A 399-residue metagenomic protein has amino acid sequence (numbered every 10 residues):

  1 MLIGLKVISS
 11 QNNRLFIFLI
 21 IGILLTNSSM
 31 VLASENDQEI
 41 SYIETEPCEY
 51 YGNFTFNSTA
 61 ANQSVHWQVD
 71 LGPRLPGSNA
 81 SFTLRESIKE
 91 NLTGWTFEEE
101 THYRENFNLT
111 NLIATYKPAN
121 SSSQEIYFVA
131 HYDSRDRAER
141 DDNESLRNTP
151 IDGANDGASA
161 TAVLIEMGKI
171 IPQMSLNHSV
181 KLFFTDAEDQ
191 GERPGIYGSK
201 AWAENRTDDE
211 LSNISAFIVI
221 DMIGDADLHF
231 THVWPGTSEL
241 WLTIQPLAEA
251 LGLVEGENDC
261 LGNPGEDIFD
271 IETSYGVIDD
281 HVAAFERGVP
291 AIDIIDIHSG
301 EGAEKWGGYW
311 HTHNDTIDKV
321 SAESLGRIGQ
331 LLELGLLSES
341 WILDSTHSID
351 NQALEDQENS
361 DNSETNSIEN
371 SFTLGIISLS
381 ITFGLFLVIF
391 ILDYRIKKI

Functional and structural regions predicted by a protein language model:
M1-T45, I349, A353, E358-I399: Secretory targeting signatures
D37-R85, E304-K319: N-terminal capping segment at the start of a domain
Y42-I43, A216, A226-E364: Active-site-adjacent substrate-binding region of metalloamidase/peptidase-like peptide-processing proteins
Y51, Q63-S121, G265-D267: A non-catalytic alpha/beta surface segment that caps or lines the substrate-entry region of metallo-dependent hydrolase
S58-S64, V69, W95, T110-T185: Catalytic-core environment of secreted peptidases
A60-D70, N79-L92, S159-E166, S179 (+7 more regions): Extracytoplasmic/secreted proteins, especially bacterial periplasmic and envelope-associated proteins
R74-P76, Y103-F107, P118-S121, Y132-D136 (+5 more regions): Solvent-exposed loop/turn segments at secondary-structure junctions within structured extracellular/periplasmic domains
N148-L247: Acidic/histidine-rich catalytic neighborhood of metal-dependent amide-processing enzymes
